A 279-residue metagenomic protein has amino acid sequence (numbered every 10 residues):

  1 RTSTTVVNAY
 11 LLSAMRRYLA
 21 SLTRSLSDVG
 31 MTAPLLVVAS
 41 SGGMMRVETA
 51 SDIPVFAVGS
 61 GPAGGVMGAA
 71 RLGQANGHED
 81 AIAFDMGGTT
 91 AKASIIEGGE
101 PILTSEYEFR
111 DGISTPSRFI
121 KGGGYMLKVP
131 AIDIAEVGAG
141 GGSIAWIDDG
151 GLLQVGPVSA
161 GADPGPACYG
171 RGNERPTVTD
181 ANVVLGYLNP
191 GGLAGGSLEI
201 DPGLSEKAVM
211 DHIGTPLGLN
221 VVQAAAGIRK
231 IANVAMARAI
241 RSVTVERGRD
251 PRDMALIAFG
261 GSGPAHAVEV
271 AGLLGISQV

Functional and structural regions predicted by a protein language model:
R1-V279: N-terminally biased helix-coil "hinge/interface" segments that flank
